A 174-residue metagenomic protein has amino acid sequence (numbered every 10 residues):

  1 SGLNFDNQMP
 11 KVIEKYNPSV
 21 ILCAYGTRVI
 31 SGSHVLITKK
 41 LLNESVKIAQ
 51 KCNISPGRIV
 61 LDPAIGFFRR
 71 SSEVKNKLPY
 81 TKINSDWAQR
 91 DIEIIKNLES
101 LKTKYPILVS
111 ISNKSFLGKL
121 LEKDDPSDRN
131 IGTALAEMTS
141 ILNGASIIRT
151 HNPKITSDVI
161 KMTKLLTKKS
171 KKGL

Functional and structural regions predicted by a protein language model:
S1-K51, F67-L174: Active-site-adjacent loop and "lid" segments of alpha/beta metabolic enzymes
S55-R58: Short acidic capping loops at alpha-helix termini that bridge into adjacent secondary structure
